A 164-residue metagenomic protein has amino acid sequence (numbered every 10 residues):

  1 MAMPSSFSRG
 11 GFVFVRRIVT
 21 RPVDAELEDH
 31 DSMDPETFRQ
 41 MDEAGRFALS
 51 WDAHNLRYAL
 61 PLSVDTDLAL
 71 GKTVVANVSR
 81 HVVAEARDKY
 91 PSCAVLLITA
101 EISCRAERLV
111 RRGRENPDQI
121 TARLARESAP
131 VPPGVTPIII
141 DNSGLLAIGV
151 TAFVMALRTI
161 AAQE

Functional and structural regions predicted by a protein language model:
M1-R9: A conserved segment at the C-terminal end of the G1
G10-F12, K89-A94, P133-T136: Short glycine-/polar-rich loops that comprise or flank the Walker A/P-loop and associated switch/sensor motifs
V13, R17-V74, V78: ATP-dependent small-molecule kinase phosphotransfer cores that center on conserved nucleotide phosphate-binding segments
V19-V23, H81-V82, A100-A106, L145-L146: Conserved nucleotide-binding/hydrolysis micro-motifs of P-loop NTPases
T66-A69, R87-Y90, V131-P133: Conserved catalytic network of the ASCE P-loop NTPase/AAA+ motor domain
T73-S79, D88-R112, E127, I140: Conserved phosphate-donor/acceptor-positioning beta-strand/loop module used by diverse small-molecule
E107, R114-E115, A129-E164: NTP-dependent small-molecule kinase module
P117-S128: Short, well-structured alpha-helical segments
